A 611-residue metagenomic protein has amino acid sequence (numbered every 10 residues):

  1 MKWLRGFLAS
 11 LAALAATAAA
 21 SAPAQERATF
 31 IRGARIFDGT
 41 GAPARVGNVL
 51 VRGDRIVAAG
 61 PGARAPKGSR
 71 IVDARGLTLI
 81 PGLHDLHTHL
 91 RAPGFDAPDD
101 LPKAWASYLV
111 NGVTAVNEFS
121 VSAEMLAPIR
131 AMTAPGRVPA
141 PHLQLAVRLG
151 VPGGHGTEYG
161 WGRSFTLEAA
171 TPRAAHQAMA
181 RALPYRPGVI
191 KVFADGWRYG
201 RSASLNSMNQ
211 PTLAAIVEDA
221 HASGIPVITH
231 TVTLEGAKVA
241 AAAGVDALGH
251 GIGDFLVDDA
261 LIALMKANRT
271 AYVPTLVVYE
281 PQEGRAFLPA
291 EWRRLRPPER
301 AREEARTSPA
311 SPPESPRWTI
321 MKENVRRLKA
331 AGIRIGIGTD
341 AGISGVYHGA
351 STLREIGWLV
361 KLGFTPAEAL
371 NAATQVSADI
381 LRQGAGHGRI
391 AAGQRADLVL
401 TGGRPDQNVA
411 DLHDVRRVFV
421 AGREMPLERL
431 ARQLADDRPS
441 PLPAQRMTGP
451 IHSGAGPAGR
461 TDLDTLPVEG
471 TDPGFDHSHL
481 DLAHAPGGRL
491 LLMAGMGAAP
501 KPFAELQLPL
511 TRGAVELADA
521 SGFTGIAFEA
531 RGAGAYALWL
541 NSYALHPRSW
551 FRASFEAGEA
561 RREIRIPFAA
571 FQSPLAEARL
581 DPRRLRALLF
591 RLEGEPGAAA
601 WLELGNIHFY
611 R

Functional and structural regions predicted by a protein language model:
F7-A18: Bacterial N-terminal signal peptides
R27, I36, T40-I80: Histidine-rich, glycine-flanked metal-binding segment
A74, T78-L79, L83-L86, D100-V227 (+1 more regions): Divalent-metal coordination cores built from histidine and acidic residues
G94-D96, L126, A237-G244, V278-L295 (+4 more regions): Histidine/acidic-residue-rich catalytic or RNA/ligand-binding cores of hydrolases and nuclease-related proteins
A222, R306-T307, R317-R404: His/Asp/Glu-enriched, well-ordered alpha-helical/loop segment that forms or immediately abuts the divalent-metal
A242-L248, A267-A271, G332-I333: Glycine-enriched alpha-helix->loop->beta-strand junction motifs that scaffold or abut catalytic
R395-A435: C-terminal cap of metal-dependent C-N hydrolases
P439-R611: Beta-rich carbohydrate-recognition modules and glycan-binding surfaces
